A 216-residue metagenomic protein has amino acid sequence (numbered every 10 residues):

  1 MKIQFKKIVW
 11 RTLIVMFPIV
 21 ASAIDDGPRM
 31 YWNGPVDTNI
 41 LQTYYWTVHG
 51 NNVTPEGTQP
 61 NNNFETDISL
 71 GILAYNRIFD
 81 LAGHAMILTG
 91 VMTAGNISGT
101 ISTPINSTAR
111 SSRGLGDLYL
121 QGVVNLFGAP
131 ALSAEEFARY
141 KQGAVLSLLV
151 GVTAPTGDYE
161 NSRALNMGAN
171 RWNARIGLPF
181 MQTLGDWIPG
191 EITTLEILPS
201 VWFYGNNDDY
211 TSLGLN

Functional and structural regions predicted by a protein language model:
M1-W32: Cleavable N-terminal export/targeting peptides
A21-Q42, G50, P130-A144: Outer-membrane beta-barrel biogenesis signature
S22, T38, T66-A74, L115-Y119 (+2 more regions): Transmembrane beta-barrel architecture of outer-membrane proteins
G27-Y31, T58-N62, I72-I78: Short secondary-structure capping/turn segments at boundaries of alpha-helices and beta-strands
N39-L41, L88-M92, L146-V152: Short coil-to-beta-strand
V48-L70, S107-T108, N161-N166: Surface-exposed strand-loop-strand hairpins of Gram-negative outer-membrane beta-barrel proteins
F64-T100, I188-L215: Glycine- and aromatic-enriched membrane insertion/assembly motifs of diderm outer-membrane and organelle channel
N96-Y210: Outer-membrane pore/translocation modules
